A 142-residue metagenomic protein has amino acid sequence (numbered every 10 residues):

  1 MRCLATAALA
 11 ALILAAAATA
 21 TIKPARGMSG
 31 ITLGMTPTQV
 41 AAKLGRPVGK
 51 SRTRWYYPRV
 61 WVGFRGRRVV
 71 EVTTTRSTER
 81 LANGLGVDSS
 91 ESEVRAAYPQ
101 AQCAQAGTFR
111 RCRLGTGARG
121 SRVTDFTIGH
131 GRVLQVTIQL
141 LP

Functional and structural regions predicted by a protein language model:
A5-A15: Bacterial N-terminal signal peptides
A5-A7, A25, V70, E79 (+1 more regions): Sparse, context-dependent recognition of short Cys/His-centered cofactor- or disulfide-binding micro-motifs
I13, T73-T74: Short, basic/glycine-rich phosphate-binding loops at helix/coil junctions that contact nucleotide phosphates
A18-G27: Cleaved targeting-peptide boundary
A20, L33-R68, T75-S77, G86-P142: A cross-family detector of function-defining hotspots
A82-N83: Glycine-rich loop/hinge motif
